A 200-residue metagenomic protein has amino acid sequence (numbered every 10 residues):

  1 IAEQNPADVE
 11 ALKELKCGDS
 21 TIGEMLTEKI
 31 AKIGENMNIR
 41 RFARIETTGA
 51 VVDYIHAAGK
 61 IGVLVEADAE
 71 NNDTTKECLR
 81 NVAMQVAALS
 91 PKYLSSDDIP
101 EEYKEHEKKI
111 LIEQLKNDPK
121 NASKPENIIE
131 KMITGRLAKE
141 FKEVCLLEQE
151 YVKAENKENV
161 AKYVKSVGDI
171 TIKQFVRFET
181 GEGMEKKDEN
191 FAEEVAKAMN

Functional and structural regions predicted by a protein language model:
I1-N200: N-terminal assembly/interaction segments in proteins that build large macromolecular machines
